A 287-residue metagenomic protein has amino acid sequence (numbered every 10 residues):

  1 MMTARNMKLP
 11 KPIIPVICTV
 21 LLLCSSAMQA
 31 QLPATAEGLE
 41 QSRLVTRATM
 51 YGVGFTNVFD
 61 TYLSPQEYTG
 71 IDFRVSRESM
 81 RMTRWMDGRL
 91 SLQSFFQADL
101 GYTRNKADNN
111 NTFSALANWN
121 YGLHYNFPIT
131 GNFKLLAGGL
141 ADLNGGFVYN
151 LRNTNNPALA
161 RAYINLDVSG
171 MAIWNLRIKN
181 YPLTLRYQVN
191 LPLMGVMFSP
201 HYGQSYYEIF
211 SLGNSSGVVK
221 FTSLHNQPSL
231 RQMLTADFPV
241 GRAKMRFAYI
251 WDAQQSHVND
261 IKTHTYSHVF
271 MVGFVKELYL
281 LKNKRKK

Functional and structural regions predicted by a protein language model:
A30-Q93, K287: Short glycine/proline- and aromatic-enriched beta-strand/turn motifs that initiate or cap beta-hairpins
E40-T49, M86-S94, G131-G139, A162 (+3 more regions): Outer-envelope beta-barrel architecture signal
V53-F59, A98-R104, A141-Y149, W174 (+4 more regions): Transmembrane beta-strands of outer-membrane beta-barrel pores
D60-Y68, T103-N111, N153-A160, V218-T222 (+2 more regions): Extracellular loop and loop/strand-boundary signature of outer-membrane beta-barrel proteins
E67-V75, N111-W119, F133, A158-V168 (+2 more regions): Residues that define the transmembrane beta-barrel architecture of outer-membrane proteins
F73-W85, A117-Y125, G139, L166-W174 (+3 more regions): Residues on the lipid-exposed face of transmembrane beta-strands in outer-membrane beta-barrel proteins
N155-R242: Outer-membrane beta-barrel transmembrane domain signature
P182, Q188-N190, F198-P200, K220 (+1 more regions): Predominantly the C-terminal beta-signal and adjacent terminal strand-loop region of outer-membrane beta-barrel
